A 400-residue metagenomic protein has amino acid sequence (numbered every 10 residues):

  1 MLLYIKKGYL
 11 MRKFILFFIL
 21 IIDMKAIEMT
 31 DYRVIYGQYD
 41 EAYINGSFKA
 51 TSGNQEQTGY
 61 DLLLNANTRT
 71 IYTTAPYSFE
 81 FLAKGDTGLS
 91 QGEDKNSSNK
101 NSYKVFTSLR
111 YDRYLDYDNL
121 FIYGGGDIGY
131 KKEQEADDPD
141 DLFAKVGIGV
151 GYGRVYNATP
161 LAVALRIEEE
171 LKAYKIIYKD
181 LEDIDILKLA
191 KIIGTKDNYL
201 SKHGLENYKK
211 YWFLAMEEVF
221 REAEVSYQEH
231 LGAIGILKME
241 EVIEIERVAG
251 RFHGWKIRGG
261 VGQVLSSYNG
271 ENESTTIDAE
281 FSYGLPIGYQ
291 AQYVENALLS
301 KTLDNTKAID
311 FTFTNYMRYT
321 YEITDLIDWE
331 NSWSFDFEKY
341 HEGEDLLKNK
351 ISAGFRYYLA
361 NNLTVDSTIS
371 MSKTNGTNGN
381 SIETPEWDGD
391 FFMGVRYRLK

Functional and structural regions predicted by a protein language model:
M1-Y36, T159-E246, K400: Cleavable N-terminal export/targeting peptides
I27-E80, H253-E271, F392, R398-K400: Short glycine/proline- and aromatic-enriched beta-strand/turn motifs that initiate or cap beta-hairpins
Q38-D40, E56-L64, S97-T107, D138-I148 (+4 more regions): Residues that define the transmembrane beta-barrel architecture of outer-membrane proteins
G46-N54, T70, G85-K95, N101-Y103 (+11 more regions): Transmembrane beta-strands of outer-membrane beta-barrel pores
Y72-A83, Y114-I122, Y156-L161, I287-V294 (+3 more regions): Repeated loop/turn-to-beta-strand initiation elements of outer-membrane beta-barrel proteins
F143-L161, W387-K400: Outer-membrane beta-barrel "beta-signal"
E217-Y340: Detector for outer-membrane/organellar transmembrane beta-barrel domains, recognizing the amphipathic beta-strand
S267-G270, V294-K400: Outer membrane beta-barrel transmembrane domains
